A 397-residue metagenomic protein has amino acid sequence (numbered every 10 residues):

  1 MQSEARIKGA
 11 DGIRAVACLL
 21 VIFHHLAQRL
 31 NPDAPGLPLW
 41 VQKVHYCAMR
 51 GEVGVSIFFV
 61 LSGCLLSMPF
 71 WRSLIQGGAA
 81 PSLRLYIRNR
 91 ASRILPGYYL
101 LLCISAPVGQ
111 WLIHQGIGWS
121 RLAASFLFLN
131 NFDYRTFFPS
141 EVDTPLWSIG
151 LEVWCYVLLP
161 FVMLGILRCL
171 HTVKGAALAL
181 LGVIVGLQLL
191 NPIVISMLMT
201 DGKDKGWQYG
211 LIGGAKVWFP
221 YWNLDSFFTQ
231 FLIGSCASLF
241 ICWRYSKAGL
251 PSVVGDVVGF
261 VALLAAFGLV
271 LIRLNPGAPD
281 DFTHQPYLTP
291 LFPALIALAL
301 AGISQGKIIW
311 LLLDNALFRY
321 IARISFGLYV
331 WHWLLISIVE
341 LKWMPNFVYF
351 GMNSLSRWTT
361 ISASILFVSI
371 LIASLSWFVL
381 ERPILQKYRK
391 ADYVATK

Functional and structural regions predicted by a protein language model:
I7-K8, K43-V55, F138-L151, I195-I233 (+2 more regions): Interfacial loop-to-helix transition and helix-capping segments at the boundaries of transmembrane helices
K8-R72, I94-Y98, S120-Y134, I149-L151 (+6 more regions): Functionally critical transmembrane alpha-helices in membrane proteins and complexes, commonly lining
A10, A48-V55, W71-V108, S120-A124 (+8 more regions): Transmembrane alpha-helical segments and their boundary/interface "anchor" motifs in multi-pass integral membrane
L19-L26, P107, L127-F132, V183-V194 (+3 more regions): Aromatic-anchored segments of alpha-helical transmembrane domains
L20-F23, S62-M68, C103-P107, C155-C169 (+2 more regions): Membrane-interfacial alpha-helical segments at the cytosolic side of multi-pass membrane proteins
V21, E52, N223-F227, F231 (+2 more regions): Alpha-helical transmembrane segments of multi-pass integral membrane proteins
S67-L74, Q110, V162-H171, A237-S246 (+3 more regions): Structural signal for the C-terminal ends of transmembrane alpha-helices and the immediately following loop
Y156-G186, S238-V258, N353: Solvent-exposed interhelical
